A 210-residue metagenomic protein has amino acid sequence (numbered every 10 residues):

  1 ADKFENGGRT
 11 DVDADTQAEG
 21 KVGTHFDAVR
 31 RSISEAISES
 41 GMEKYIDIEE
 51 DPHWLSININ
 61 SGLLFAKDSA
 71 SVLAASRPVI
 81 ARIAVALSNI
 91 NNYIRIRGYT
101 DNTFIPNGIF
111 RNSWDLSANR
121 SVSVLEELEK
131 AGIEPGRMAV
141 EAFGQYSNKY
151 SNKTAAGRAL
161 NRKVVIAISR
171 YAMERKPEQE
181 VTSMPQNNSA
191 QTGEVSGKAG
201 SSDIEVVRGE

Functional and structural regions predicted by a protein language model:
A1-L63, E174-E210: Juxtamembrane linker/hinge segments adjacent to a transmembrane helix in small membrane proteins
Q17-T24, P52-A81, T103-I109: Short, solvent-exposed beta-strand/turn patches at coil↔beta or beta↔helix junctions that act as interaction loops
F26-E43, D68-G98, N102, L125-E129 (+2 more regions): Periplasmic peptidoglycan-binding/anchoring modules of Gram-negative envelope and division proteins
Y45-E49, W54-N60, L64, V79 (+5 more regions): Soluble periplasmic/extracytoplasmic beta-strand elements of cell-envelope proteins
N58-A66, V85-L116, A139-S151: Short, surface-exposed beta-strand segments enriched in small/polar/acidic residues
A74-A75, N112-S113, S183: Glycine-rich, phosphate-binding/catalytic loops in enzymes
D115-E210: Periplasmic OmpA/Pal-like peptidoglycan-binding modules at the C-termini of bacterial envelope proteins
